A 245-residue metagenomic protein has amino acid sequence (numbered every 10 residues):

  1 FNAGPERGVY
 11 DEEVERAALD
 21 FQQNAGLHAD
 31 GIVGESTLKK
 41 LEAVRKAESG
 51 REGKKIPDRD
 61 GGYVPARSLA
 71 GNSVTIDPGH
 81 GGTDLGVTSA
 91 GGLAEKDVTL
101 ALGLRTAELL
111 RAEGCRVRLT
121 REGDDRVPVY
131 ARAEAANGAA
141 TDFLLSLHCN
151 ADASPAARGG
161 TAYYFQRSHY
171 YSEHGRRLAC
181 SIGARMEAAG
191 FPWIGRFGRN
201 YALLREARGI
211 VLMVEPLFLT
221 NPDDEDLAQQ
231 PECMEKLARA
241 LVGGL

Functional and structural regions predicted by a protein language model:
F1-L245: Catalytic-site microenvironment of enzymes that process N-acetyl-hexosamine-containing cell-wall polysaccharides
